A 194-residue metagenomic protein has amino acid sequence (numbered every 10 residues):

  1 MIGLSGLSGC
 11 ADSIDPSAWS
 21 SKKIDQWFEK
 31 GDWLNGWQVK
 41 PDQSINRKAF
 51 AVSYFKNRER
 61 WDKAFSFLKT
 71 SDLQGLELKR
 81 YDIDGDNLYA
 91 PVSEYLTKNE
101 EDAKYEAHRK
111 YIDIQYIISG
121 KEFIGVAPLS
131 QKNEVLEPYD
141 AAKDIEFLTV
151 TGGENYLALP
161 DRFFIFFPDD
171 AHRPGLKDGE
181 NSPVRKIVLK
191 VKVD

Functional and structural regions predicted by a protein language model:
M1-W19: Bacterial Sec-dependent N-terminal signal peptides
S21-V92, D102: A short, N-terminal "cap"/entry segment at the start of jelly-roll beta-barrel domains of the cupin/DSBH fold
D72-V135: Mid-length scaffold segments of soluble, non-membrane domains
I112-Y116, Y156, F164: His/acidic/aromatic-lined binding-pocket segments of jelly-roll/cupin-type domains and related regulatory beta-sandwich
E122-A158: A short beta-strand-loop-beta hairpin characteristic of the jelly-roll/cupin
T151, L157-G175: Conserved metal-binding segment of the jelly-roll/cupin
F163-F164, N181-D194: A short hydrophobic beta-strand segment most commonly corresponding to one strand of the jelly-roll/cupin
L176-E180: Short proline/glycine-enriched turn/loop segments at secondary-structure junctions
